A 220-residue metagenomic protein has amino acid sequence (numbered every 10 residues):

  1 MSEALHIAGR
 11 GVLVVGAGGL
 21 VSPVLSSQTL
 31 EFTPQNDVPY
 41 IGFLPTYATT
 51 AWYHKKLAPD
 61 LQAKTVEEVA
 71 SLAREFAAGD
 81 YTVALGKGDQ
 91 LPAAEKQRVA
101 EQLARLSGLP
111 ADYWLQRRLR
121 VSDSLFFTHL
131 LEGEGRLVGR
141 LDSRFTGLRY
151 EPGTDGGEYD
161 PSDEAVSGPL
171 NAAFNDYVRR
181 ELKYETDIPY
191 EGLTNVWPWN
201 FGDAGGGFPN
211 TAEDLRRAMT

Functional and structural regions predicted by a protein language model:
M1-S2, A17, T220: Conserved beta-strand->loop/alpha-helix structural units within folded catalytic cores of enzymes with alpha/beta
S2-A8: Short, well-ordered amphipathic alpha-helices
A8-L109: A catalytic-pocket lid/entrance helix-loop region that shapes and gates access to the active site across common
A84-T220: Alpha/beta-hydrolase fold catalytic core
